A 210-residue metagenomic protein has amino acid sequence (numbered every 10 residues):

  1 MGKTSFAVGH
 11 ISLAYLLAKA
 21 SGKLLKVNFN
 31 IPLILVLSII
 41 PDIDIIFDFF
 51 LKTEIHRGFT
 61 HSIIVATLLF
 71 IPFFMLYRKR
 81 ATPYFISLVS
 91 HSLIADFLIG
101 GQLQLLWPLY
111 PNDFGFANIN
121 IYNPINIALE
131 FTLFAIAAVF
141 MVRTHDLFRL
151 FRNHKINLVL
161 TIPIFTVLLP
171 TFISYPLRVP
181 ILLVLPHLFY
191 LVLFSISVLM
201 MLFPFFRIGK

Functional and structural regions predicted by a protein language model:
M1-K210: N-terminal membrane-targeting hydrophobic helices
